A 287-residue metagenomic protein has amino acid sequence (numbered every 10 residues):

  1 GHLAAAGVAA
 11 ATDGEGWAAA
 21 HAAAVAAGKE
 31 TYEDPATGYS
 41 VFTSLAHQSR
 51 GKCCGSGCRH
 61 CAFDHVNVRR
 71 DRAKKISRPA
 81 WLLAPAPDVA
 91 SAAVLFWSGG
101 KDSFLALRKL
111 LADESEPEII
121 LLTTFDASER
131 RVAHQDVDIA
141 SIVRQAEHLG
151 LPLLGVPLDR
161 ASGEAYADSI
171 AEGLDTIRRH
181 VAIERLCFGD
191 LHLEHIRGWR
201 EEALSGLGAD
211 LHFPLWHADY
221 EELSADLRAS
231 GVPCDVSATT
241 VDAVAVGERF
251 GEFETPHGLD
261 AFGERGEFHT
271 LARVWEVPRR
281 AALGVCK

Functional and structural regions predicted by a protein language model:
G1-A46, V66-S91: Intrinsic-disorder signal
V25-T31, L211, D260, A282-C286: Short secondary-structure junctions
T43-L45, T123, V274-W275: Pocket-edge structural micro-motifs
R50-H65: Local cysteine-cluster metal-coordination motifs and their immediate loop/turn environment, predominantly Fe-S cluster
C53, F96, A272: Conserved beta-strand segments that form the floor/walls of ligand-binding pockets within enzyme and binding domains
C61, D102-F104, E129, P278-A282: Short, acidic Gly/Pro/Ser/Thr-rich loop/turn segments
P85-V236, T240: ATP-dependent adenylation/nucleotidyltransferase module used to activate substrates
A90-A92, A182-R185, S230-K287: ATP/NTP-dependent adenylation/nucleotidyl-transfer catalytic domains that generate, transfer, or process NMP-activated
